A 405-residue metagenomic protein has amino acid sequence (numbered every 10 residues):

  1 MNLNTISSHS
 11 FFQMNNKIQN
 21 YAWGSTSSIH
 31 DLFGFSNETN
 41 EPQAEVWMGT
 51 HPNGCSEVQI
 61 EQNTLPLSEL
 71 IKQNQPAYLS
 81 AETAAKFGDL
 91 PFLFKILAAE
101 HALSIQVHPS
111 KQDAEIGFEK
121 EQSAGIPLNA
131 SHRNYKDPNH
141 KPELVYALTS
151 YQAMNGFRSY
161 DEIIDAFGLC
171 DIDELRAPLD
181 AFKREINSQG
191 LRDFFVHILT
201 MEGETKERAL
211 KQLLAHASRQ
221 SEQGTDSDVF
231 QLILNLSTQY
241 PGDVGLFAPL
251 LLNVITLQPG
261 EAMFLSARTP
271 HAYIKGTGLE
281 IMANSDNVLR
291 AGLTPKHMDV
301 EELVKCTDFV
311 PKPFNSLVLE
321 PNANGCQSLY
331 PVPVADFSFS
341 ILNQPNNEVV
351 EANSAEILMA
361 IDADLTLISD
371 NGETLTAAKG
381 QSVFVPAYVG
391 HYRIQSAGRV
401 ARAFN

Functional and structural regions predicted by a protein language model:
M1-G224, P295-P313, F339: Transition-metal
S56-Q59, L67-T83, G156-F157, G242-Q258 (+2 more regions): A short beta-strand-loop-beta hairpin characteristic of the jelly-roll/cupin
L97, V254-F264, T269-I274, L279 (+1 more regions): Short acidic-glycine-tyrosine-enriched beta hairpin
H101, D364-N405: Generic C-terminus detector
L103, L144-A153, G276-P295, F337 (+1 more regions): A short hydrophobic beta-strand segment most commonly corresponding to one strand of the jelly-roll/cupin
Q112, A262, N347-E348, A363-I368 (+1 more regions): Short beta-strand segments in beta-sandwich/barrel cores
T277-L329: C-terminal, non-catalytic macromolecule-binding modules
A323-C326, A335-A352, K379: Conserved short histidine dyad/triad with adjacent acidic residue
